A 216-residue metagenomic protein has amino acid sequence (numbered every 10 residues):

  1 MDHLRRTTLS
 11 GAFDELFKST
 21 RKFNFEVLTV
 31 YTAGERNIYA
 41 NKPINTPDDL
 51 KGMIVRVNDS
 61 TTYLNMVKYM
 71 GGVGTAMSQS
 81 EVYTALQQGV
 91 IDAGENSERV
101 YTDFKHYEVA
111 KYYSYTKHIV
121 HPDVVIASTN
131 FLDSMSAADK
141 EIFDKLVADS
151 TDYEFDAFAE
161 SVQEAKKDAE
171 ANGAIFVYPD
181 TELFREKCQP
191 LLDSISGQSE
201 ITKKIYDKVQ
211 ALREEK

Functional and structural regions predicted by a protein language model:
M1-G11: Extracytoplasmic "Venus flytrap"/periplasmic binding protein-like
M1-H3, K18-K216: N-terminal secretory/targeting leader peptides
E15: Phosphate/pyrophosphate-binding betaalpha-module
